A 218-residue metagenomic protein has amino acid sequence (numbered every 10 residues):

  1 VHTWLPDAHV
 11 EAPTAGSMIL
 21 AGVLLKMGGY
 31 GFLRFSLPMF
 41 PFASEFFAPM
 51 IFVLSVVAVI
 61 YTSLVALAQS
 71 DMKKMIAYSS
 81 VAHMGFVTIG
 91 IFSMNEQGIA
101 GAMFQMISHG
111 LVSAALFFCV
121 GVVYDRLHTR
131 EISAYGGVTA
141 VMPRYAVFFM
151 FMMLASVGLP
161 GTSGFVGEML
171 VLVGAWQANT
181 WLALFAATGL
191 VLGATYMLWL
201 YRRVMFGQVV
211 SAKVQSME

Functional and structural regions predicted by a protein language model:
V1-M205: Hydrophobic transmembrane alpha-helices and their helix-loop junctions in integral membrane proteins
W199, G207-E218: Interfacial loop-to-transmembrane junctions
